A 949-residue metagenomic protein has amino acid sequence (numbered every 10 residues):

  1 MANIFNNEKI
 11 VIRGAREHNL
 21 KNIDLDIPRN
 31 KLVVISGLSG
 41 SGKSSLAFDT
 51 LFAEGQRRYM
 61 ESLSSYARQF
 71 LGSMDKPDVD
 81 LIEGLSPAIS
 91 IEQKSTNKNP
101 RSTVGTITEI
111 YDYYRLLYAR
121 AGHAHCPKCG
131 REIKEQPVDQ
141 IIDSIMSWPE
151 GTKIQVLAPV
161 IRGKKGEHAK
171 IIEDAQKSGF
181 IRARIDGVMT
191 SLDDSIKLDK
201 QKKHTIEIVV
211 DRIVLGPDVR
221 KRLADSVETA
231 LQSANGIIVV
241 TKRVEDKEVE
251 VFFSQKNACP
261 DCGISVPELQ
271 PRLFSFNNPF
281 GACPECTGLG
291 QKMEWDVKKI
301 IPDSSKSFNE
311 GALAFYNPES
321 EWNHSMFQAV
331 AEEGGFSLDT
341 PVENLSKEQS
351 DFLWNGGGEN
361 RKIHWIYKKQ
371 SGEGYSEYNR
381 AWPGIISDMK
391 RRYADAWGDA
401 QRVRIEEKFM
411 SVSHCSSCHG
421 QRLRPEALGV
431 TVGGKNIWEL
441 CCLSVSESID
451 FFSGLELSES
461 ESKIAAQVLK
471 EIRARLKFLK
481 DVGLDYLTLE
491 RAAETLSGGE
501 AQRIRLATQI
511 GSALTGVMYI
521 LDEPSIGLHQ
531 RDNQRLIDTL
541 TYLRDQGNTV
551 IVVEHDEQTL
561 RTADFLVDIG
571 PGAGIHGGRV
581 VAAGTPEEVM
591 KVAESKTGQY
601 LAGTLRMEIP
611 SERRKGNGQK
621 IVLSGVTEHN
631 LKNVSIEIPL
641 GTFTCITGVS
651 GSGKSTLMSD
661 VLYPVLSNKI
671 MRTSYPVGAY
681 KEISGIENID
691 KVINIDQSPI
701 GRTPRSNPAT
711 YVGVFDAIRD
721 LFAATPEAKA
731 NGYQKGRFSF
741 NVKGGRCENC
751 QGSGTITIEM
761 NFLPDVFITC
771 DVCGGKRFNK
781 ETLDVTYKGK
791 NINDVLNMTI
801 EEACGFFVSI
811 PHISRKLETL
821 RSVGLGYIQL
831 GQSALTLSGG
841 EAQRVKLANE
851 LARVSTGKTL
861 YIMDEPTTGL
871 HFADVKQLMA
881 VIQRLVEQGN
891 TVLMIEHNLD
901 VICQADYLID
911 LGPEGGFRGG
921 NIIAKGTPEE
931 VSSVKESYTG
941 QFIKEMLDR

Functional and structural regions predicted by a protein language model:
M1-R949: Conserved phosphate-binding elements of NTP-dependent enzyme cores
